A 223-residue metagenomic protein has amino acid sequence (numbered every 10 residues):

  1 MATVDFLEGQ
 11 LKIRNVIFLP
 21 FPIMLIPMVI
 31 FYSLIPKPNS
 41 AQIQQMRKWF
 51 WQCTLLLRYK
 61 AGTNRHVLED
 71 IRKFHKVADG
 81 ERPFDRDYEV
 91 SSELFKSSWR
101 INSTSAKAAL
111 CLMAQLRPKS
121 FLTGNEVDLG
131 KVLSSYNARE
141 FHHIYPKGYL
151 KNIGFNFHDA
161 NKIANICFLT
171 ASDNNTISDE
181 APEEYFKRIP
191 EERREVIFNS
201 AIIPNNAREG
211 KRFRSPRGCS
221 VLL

Functional and structural regions predicted by a protein language model:
M1-K96: A cross-family structural signal marking well-folded subdomains
V16-F21, Q42, L133, N137 (+1 more regions): Secondary-structure capping and boundary motifs in well-ordered enzyme cores
N39-S40, L150-I153, D179-E184, R208-R214: Short conserved micro-motifs at the rims of enzyme active sites and ligand-binding pockets
M46-A61, R139, H143, E191-A201: Short, mixed-charge aromatic SLiMs
L55-F141, Y149: Intrinsically disordered, low-complexity N-proximal targeting/linker segments that flank membranes
R139, K151-I177: Short beta-strand-alpha-helix junction that forms the catalytic/metal-binding core of metal-dependent nuclease domains
D159-A160, I177-I203: Polybasic, low-complexity binding patches
V196-L223: C-terminal, well-folded lobe of enzymatic/effector domains
